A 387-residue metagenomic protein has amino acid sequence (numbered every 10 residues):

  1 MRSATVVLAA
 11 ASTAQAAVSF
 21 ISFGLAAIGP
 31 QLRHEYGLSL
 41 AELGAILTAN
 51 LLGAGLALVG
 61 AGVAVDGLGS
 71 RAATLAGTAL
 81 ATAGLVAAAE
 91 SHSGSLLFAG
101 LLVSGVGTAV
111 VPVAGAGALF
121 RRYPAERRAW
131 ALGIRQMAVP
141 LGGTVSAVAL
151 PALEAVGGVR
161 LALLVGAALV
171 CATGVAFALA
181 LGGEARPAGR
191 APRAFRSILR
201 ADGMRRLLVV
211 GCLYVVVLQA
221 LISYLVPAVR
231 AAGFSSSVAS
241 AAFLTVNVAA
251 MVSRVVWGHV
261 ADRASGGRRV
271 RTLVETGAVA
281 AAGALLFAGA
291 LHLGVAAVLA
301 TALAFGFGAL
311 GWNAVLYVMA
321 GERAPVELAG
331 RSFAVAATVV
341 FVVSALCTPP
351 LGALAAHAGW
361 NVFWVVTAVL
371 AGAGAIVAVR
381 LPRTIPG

Functional and structural regions predicted by a protein language model:
F23, L51-V59, G143-T144, N247-M251 (+2 more regions): Residue-level signature of mid-helix packing/kink "hotspots" within the transmembrane helices of 12-pass Major
L25-A26, G203-M251: Extracytoplasmic gate region of multi-pass secondary transporters
L56-H92: Conserved MFS/SLC helix-loop-helix module at the cytosolic interface between two early adjacent transmembrane helices
G67-G77, R263-G277: Cytoplasmic membrane-interface "Motif A"-like loop-to-helix N-cap segments of 12-TM Major Facilitator Superfamily
G100-A138: Cytoplasmic helix-loop-helix junction between adjacent transmembrane helices in 12-TM secondary transporters
I134-L181: Helix-loop-helix hairpin linking two adjacent transmembrane segments in secondary transporters
R269-L316: C-terminal transmembrane helical hairpin of 12-TM major facilitator-type secondary transporters
R323-A358: A late C-terminal transmembrane helix in Major Facilitator Superfamily
